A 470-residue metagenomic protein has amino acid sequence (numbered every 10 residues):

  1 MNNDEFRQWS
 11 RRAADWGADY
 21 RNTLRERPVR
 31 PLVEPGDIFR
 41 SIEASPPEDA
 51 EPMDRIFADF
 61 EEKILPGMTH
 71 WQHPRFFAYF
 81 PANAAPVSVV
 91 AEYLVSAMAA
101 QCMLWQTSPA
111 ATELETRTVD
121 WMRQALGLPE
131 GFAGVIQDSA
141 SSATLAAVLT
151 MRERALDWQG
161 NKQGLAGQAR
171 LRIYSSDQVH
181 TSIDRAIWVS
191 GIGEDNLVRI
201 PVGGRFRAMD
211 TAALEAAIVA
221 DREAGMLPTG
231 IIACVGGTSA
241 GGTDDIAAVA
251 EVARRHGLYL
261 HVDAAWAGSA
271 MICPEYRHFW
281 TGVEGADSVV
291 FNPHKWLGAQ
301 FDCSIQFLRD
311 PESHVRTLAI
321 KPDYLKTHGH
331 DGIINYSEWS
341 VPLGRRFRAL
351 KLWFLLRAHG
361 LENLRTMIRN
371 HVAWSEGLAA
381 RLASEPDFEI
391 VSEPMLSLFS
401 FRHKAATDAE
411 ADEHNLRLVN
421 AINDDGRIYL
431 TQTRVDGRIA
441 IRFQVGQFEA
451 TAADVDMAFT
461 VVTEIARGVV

Functional and structural regions predicted by a protein language model:
M1-G131, N423-D424, I428, Q444-G446 (+1 more regions): N-terminal entrance/gating region of PLP-dependent enzymes' catalytic architecture
N3, M98-Q106, P129-V135, G167-R170 (+5 more regions): Glycine- and acidic
A82, Q178-H180, G204-R205, G236-T238 (+13 more regions): Short, glycine-/Ser/Thr-/acidic-enriched flexible segments
S139, A143-V315: Conserved PLP-enzyme active-site core in the AAT-like
G237, T281-P386: Active-site C-terminal subdomain of aminotransferase-like
E389-P394, L430-R434: Short beta-strand
I390-I422: Conserved PLP-binding catalytic core of the aspartate aminotransferase-like
V435-V470: PLP-dependent enzyme catalytic core of the Aspartate aminotransferase-like
